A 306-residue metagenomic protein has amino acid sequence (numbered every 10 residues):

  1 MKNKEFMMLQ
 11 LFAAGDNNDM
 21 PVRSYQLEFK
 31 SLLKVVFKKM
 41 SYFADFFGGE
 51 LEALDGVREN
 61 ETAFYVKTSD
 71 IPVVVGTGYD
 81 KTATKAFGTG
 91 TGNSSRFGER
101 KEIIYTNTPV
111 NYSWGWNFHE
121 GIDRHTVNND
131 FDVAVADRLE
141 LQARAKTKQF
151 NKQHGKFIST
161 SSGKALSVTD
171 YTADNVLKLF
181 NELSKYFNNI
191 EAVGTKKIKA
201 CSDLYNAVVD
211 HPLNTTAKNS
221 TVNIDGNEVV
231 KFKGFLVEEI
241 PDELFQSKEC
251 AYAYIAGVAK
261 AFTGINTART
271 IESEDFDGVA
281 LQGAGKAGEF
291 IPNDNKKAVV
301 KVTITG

Functional and structural regions predicted by a protein language model:
M1-A14: N-terminal leader/targeting segments
A13-G48, V57-I71, P212-G306: Sequence/fold signature of self-assembling virion shell proteins
Q26, K30, K34-F37, A44 (+6 more regions): Generic detector of well-ordered alpha-helical segments enriched in charged/polar residues, highlighting helical
K34-W114: Assembly/oligomerization interface modules of large self-assembling protein complexes
R100-L166, D277-G285: Long, contiguous amphipathic alpha-helices that act as assembly "spine/axial" helices in icosahedral shell and virion
P109-S113, E191-V193, V230, E274-F276: A generic structural signal for short, non-catalytic loop/turn and secondary-structure boundary residues
G115-R124, I198-L204, P241, I255 (+1 more regions): Helix N-cap / beta->alpha transition motif
T160-K233: Extended, solvent-exposed, turn-rich assembly/linker loops in the middle of proteins
